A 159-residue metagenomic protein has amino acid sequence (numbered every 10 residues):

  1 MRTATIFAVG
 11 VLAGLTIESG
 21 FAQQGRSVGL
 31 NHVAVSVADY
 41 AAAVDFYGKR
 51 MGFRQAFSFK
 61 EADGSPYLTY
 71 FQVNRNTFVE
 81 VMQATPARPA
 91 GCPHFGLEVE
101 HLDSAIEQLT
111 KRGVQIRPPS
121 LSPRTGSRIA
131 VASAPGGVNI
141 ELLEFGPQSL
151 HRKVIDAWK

Functional and structural regions predicted by a protein language model:
R2-T5, S19-R26, S58-F59, Y70 (+1 more regions): Vicinal oxygen chelate
I6-E18: Bacterial N-terminal signal peptides
L15, G20-F21, G29, G91: Intrinsic low-complexity/disordered segments
G25-V28, A34-F78, K111, A134: Core segments of cupin and vicinal oxygen chelate
V28-A38, T69-F71, P86-L109, R128-S133 (+1 more regions): Vicinal oxygen chelate
T77-V79, P89, L150-H151: Short loop/beta submotifs within extracellular cysteine-rich repeat domains
V81-A84: Amphipathic N-proximal alpha-helical interface segments
